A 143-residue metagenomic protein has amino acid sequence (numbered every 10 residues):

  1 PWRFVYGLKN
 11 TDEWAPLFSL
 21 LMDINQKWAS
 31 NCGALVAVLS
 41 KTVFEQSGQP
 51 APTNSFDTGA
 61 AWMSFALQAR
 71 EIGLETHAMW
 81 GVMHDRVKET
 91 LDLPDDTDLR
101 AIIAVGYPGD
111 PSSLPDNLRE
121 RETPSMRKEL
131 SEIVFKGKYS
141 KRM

Functional and structural regions predicted by a protein language model:
P1-M143: Acidic, surface-exposed loops and disordered segments
